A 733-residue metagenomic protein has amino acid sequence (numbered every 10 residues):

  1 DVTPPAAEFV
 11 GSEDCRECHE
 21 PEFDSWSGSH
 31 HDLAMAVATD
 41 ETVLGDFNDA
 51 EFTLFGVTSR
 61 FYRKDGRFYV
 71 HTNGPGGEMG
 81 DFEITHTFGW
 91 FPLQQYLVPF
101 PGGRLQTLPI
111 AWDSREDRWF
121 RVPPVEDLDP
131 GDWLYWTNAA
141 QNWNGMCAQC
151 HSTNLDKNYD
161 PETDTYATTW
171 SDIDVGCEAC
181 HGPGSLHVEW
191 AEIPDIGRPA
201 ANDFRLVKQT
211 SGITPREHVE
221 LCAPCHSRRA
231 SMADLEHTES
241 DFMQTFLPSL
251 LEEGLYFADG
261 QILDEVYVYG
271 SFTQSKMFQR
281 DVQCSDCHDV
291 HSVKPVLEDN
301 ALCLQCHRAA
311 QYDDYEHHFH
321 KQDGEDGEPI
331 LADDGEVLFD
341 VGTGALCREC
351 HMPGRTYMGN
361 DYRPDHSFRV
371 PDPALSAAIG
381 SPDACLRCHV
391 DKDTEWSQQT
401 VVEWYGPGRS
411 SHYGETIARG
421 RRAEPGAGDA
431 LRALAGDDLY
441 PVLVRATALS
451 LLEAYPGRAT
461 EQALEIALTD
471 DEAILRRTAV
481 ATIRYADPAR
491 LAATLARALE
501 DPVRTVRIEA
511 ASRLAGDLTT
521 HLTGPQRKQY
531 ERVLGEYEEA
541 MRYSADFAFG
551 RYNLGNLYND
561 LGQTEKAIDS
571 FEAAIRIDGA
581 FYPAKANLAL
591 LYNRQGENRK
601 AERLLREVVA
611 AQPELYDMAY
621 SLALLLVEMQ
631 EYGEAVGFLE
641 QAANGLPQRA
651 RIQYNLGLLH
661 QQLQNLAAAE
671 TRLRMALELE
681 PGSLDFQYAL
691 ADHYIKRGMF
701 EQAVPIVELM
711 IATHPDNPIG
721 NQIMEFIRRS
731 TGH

Functional and structural regions predicted by a protein language model:
A6, E13, P21-G89, L93-P101 (+5 more regions): Primarily the internal scaffold of c-type cytochrome electron-transfer domains, especially repeated/multiheme c-type
Y413, R445, R476, R507-I508: Residue-level detector of extended alpha-helical repeat arrays and alpha-solenoid scaffolds
P425-A435, G457-T469, D487-L499, H521-E538: Amphipathic alpha-helical scaffolding segments comprising HEAT/armadillo-like alpha-solenoid repeats
V442, A473, R504, A548-F549 (+5 more regions): Helix-start (N-cap) detector for alpha-helical repeat units in TPR-like alpha-solenoids, especially tetratricopeptide
Y455, D470, A486, D501 (+6 more regions): Structural marker of alpha-solenoid helical repeat scaffolds
R458-A459, R490-A492, Q526-E538, L561-A573 (+4 more regions): Structural signature of tandem alpha-helical TPR/SEL1-like repeats, specifically the intra-repeat loop/turn
T478, T482, E509, R513 (+6 more regions): Canonical tetratricopeptide repeat
